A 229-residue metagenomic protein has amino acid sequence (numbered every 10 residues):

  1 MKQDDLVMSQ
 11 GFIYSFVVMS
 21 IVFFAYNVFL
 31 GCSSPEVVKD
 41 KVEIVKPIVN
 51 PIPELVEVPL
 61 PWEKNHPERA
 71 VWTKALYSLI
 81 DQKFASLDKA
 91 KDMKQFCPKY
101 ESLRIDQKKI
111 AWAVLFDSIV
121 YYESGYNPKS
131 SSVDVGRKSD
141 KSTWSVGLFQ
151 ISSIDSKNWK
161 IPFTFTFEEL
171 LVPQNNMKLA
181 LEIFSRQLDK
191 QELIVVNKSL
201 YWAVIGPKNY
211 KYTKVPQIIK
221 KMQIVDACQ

Functional and structural regions predicted by a protein language model:
K2-P35: Classical Sec-dependent N-terminal signal peptides that target proteins to the secretory pathway
Q3-I13, I48-P67: N-terminal intrinsically disordered, low-complexity tails enriched in polar/charged
D5-L6, V28, K41, P51 (+1 more regions): Short linear motifs in intrinsically disordered/low-complexity regions
S33-I52: Bacterial Sec signal peptide processing site at the extreme N-terminus
L55-Q229: Catalytic glycan-binding domains that act on GlcNAc-containing polysaccharides
